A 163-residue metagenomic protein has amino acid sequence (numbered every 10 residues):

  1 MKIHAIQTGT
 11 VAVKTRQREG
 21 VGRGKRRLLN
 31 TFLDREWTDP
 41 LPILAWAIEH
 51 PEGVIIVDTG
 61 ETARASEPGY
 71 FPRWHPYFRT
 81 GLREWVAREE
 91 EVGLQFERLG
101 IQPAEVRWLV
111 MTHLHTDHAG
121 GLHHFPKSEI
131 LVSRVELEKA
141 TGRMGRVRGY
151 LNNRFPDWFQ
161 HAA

Functional and structural regions predicted by a protein language model:
M1-H4: Extreme N-terminal starter segment of soluble prokaryotic enzymes
T8-G93: Conserved beta-strand hairpin/beta-sheet module of binuclear metal-dependent hydrolase folds, prominently
V57, T112, V132-S133: Active-site flanking residues adjacent to catalytic metal/cofactor-binding acidic residues
G60-T62, H115, E136: Catalytic metal-binding/acid-base residues of hydrolase active sites
L82-E105, R134-A163: Metallo-beta-lactamase
V106-D117: Metallo-beta-lactamase
H123-P126: Short, conserved loop/helix-junction motifs that constitute active-site signature segments in enzyme catalytic cores
